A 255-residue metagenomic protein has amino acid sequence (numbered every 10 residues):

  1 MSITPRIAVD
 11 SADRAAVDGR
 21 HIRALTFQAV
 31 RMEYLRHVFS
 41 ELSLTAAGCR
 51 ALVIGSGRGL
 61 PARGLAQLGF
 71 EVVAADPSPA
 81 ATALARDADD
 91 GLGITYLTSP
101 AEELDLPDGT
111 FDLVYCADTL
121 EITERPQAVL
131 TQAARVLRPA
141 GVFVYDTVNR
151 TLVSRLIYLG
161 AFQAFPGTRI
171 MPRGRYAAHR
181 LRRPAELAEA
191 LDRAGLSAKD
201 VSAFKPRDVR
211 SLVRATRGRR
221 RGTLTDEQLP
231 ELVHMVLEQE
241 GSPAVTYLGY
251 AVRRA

Functional and structural regions predicted by a protein language model:
M1-G19, A29-V30: N-terminal, positively charged/glycine-rich alpha-helical extensions of SAM-dependent methyltransferases
R20, L92, E189, R193 (+1 more regions): A C-terminal cap/extension of S-adenosyl-L-methionine-dependent methyltransferases that defines the acceptor-substrate
L25-G48: Conserved alpha-helix/loop element of class I SAM-dependent methyltransferases that forms part of the SAM/SAH-binding
L52-V53, G57-E103: Class I SAM-dependent methyltransferase SAM/SAH-binding core
Y115: A conserved beta-strand element that flanks and buttresses the S-adenosyl-L-methionine
Q127-V142: A short glycine-rich, Lys/Arg-flanked "PGG" loop and its adjoining helix->strand segment in the class I
V142-G167: Conserved class I S-adenosyl-L-methionine
G167-E186: Acceptor-substrate binding/catalytic loop of class I
